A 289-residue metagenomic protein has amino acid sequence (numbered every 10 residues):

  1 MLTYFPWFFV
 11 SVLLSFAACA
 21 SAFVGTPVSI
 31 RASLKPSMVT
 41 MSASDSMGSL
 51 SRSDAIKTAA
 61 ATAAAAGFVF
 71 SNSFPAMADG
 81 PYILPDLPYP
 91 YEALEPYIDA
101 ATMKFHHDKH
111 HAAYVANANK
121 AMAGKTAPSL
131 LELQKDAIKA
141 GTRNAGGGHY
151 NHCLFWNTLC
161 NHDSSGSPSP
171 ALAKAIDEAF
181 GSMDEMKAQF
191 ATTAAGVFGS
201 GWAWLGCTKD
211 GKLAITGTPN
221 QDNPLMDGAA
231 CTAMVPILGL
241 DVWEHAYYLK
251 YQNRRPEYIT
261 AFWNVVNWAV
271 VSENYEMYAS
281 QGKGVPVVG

Functional and structural regions predicted by a protein language model:
M1-D45: N-terminal chloroplast transit peptides
L14-C19, G67-P75: C-terminal segment of classical bacterial N-terminal signal peptides
S44-T62: N-terminal secretory signal peptides and thylakoid transit peptides that target proteins across membranes
S53, F70-L94: C-terminal segment of N-terminal export signals and the immediately downstream linker at the start of the mature
P81, K109, N119-P128, E132-T216: All-alpha RGS (Regulator of G-protein Signaling) helical domain and cognate RGS-like helical scaffolds
D86-H110: Short His/Asp/Glu-rich catalytic/ion-coordination signatures at enzyme active sites or charged loops
T192-Q252, Y258-V266: An amphipathic alpha-helical core segment
N253-G289: N-terminal targeting pre-sequences for secretion and organelle import
